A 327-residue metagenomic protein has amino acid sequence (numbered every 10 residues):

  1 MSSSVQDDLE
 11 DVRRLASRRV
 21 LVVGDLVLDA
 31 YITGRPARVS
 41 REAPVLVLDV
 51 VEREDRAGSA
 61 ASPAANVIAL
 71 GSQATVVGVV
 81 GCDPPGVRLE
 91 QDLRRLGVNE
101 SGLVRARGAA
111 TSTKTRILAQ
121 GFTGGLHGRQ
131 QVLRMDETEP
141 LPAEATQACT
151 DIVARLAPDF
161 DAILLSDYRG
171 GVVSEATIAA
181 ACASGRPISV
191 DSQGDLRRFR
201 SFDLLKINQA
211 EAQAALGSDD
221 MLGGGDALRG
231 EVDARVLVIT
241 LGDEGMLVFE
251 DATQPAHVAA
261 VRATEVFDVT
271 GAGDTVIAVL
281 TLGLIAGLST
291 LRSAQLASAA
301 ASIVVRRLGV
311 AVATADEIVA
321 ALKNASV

Functional and structural regions predicted by a protein language model:
D11, R19-V20, L28-A162, T314-V327: Conserved N-terminal subdomain of the carbohydrate kinase-like
L15, A157-P158, F199-R200: A short, aliphatic-rich alpha-helical micro-motif
V22, V76-G78, V190, I239: Structural beta-sheet core signal
L26, Y168, T275: Active-site metal-binding loops of divalent metal-dependent hydrolases
I68, C182, I285: Gly/Ala-rich phosphate-binding loop of Rossmann-like dinucleotide-binding domains, activating on the conserved
A162, Y168-A259, E265: Conserved phosphate/ATP/ADP-binding segment of small-molecule kinases
D233-V236, V261-A325: Conserved post-catalytic alpha-helical subdomain immediately downstream of the catalytic base and nucleotide-binding
